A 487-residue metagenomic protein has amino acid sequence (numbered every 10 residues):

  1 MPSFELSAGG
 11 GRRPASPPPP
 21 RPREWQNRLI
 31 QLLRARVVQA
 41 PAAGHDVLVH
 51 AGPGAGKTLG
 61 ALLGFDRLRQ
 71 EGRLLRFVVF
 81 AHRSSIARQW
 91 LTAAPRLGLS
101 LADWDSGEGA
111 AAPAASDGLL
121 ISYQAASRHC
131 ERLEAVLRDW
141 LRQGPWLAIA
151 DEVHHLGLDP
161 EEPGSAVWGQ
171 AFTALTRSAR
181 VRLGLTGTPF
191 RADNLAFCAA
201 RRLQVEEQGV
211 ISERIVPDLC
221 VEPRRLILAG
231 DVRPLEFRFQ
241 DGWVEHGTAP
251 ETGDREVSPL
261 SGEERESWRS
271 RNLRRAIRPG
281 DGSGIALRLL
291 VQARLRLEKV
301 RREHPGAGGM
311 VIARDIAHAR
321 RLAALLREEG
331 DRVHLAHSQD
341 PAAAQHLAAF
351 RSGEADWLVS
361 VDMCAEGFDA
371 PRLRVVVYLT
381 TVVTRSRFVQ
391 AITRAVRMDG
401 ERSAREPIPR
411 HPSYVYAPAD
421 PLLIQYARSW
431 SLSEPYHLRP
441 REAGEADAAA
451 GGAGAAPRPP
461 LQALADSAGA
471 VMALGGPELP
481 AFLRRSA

Functional and structural regions predicted by a protein language model:
P17-R21, N194-G306: Interdomain helical connector at the RecA1-RecA2 junction of SF1/SF2 helicase-like NTPases
P41-G64: Walker A/P-loop
T58-G60, R73-R96, A125, R314-A317: Conserved Walker A/P-loop ATP-binding site and its immediately adjacent core in helicase/helicase-like ATPase domains
L97-R132: Inter-Walker segment of RecA-like/P-loop motor cores
S122, R332-E442: Conserved RecA-like P-loop NTPase helicase motor core
A125, R138-G184: SF2 helicase catalytic motif II
P279-D281, I285, R296, A417-A487: Long, largely alpha-helical accessory region at the distal end of helicase-like NTP-driven motors
R314-H337: Conserved helicase motor "Helicase C" RecA-like lobe of SF1/SF2 P-loop NTPases
